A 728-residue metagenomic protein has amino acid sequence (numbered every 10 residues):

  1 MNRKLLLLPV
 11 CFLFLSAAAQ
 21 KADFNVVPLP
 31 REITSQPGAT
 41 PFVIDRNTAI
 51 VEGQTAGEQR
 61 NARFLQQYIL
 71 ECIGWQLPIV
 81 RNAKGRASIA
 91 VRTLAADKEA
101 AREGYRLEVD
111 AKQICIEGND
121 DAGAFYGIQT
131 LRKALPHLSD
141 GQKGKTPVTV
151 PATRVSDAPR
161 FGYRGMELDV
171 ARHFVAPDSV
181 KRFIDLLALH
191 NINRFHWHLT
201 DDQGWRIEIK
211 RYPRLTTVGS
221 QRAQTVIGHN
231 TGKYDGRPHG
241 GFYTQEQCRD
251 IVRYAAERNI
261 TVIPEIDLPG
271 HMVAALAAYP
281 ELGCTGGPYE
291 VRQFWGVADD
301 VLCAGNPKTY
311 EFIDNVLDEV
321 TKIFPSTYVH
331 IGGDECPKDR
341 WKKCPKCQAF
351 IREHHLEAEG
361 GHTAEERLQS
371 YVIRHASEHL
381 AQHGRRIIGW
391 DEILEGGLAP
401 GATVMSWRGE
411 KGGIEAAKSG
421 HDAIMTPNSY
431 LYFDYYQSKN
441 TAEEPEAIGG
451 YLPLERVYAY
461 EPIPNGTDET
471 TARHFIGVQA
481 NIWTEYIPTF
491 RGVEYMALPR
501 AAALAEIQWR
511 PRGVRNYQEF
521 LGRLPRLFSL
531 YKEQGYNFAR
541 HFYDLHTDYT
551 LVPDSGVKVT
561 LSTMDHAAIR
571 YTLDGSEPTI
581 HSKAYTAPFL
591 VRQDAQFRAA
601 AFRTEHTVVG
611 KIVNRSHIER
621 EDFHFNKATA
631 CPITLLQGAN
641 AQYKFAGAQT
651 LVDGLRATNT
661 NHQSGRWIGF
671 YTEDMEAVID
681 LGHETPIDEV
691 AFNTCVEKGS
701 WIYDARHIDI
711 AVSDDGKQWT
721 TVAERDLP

Functional and structural regions predicted by a protein language model:
M1-D23: Bacterial Sec-dependent N-terminal signal peptides
Q20-F161, G492, Q508-E519, R526-L530 (+1 more regions): Contiguous, structured surface segment used for ligand recognition
V51, P511, R515, E519-A677 (+1 more regions): Short, compositionally stereotyped local motifs that mark structural "simplifiers"
K98-Y328, C344, H375, H379 (+1 more regions): Feature activates predominantly on carbohydrate-active enzymes
A171, T200-G204, D267-H271, D334-K338 (+4 more regions): Active-site beta-loop-alpha junctions enriched in small/polar residues
A275, P280, R292-Q293, V297-P400 (+1 more regions): Active-site neighborhood of glycoside hydrolase catalytic domains
I387-A402, W407-V557: Flexible, acidic glycine-rich loops studded with aromatic residues
N659-P728: Aromatic, loop-rich ligand-recognition surfaces of beta-strand-rich domains
